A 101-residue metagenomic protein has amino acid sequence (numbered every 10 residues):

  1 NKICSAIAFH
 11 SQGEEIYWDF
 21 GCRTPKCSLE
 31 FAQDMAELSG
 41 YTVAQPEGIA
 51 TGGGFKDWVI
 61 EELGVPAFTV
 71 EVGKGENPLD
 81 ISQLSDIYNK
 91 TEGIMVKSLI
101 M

Functional and structural regions predicted by a protein language model:
N1-M101: Metallocarboxypeptidase
